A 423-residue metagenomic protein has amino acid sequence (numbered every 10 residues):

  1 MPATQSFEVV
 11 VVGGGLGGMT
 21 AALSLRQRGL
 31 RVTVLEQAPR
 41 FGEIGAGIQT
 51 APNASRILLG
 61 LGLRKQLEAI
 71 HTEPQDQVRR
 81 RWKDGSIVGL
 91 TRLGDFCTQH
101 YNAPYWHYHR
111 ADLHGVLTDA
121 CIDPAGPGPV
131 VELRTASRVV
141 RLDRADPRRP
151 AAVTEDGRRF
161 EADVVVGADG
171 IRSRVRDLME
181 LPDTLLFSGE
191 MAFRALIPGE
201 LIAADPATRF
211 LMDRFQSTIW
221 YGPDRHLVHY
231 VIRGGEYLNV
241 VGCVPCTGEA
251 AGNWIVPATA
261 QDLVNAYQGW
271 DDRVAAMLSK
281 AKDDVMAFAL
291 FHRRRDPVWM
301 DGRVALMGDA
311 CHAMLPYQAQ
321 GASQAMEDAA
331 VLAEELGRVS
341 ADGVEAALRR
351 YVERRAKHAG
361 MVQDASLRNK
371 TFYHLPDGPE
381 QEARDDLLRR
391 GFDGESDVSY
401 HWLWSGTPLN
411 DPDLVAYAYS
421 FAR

Functional and structural regions predicted by a protein language model:
P2-F7, D84, A276, Q318 (+1 more regions): C-terminal helical "tail/cap" subdomain of flavin- and related membrane-associated enzymes
F7, G29, P74, A162-D163: Short, well-ordered alpha-helix to beta-strand connector turns
E8, R31, Y237: Residues at the starts of beta-strands that form the adenosine-phosphate
V11-P39, V166-G167, F193, H229 (+3 more regions): Conserved mid-domain beta->alpha element of the FAD-binding
R31, R64-K65, P127: Conserved H-loop
A46, T50-A120: Active-site-adjacent segment of FAD-dependent monooxygenases/related oxidoreductases
A69-I70, E132, Q268-A287, G343-R349 (+1 more regions): Acidic/histidine metal-binding catalytic segments
V78-R80, D84-V88, W106, G115-K282: Conserved FAD-binding catalytic core of PHBH/FMO-like flavoproteins
